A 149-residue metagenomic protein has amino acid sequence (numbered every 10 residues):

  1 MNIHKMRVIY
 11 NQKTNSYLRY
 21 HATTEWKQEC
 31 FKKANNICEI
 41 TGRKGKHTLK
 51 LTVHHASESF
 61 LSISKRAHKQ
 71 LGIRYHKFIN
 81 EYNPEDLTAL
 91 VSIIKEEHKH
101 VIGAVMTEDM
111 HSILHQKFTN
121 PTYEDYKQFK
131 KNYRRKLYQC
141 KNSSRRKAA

Functional and structural regions predicted by a protein language model:
M1-E29, I40-H47, F129-A149: A boundary/linker detector
Q12-K13, Y17-A22, I63-A67, L90-I94: Generic hydrophobic, helix-prone segments enriched in Leu/Val/Ile
R19-K33, I93-H100: Charged, low-complexity, helix-prone segments enriched in Lys/Glu/Asp/Gln
T23-S57, S62-K77, D109: Short cysteine-rich loop/turn motifs with clustered Cys
R66-K69, Y123-F129: Post-HEXXH active-site segment of zinc metalloproteases
G72-T88, S92-D125: Short Cys/His-centered divalent metal-binding micro-motifs
